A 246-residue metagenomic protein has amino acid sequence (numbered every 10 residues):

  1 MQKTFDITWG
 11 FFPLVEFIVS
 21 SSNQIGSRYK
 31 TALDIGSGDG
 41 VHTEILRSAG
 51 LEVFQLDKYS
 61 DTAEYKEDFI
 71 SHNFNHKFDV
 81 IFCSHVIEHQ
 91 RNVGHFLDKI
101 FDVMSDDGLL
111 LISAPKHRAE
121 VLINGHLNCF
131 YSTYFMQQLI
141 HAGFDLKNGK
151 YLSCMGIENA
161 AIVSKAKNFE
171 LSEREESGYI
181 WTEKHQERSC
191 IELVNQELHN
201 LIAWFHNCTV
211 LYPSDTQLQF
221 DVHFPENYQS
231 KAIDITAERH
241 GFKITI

Functional and structural regions predicted by a protein language model:
M1-H76, V80-F82, H95-L97, F101 (+5 more regions): Conserved N-terminal segment of class I S-adenosyl-L-methionine
S84-H89: Short catalytic micro-motifs in class I SAM-dependent methyltransferases
Q90-R91, M104-D106: Helix-to-beta-strand junctions that scaffold the AdoMet/dcAdoMet cofactor pocket in Class I SAM-dependent enzymes
R91-G94, P115: Active-site segment flanking the S-adenosylmethionine/decSAM binding pocket in AdoMet-dependent transferases
D107-P115: Conserved beta-strand signature within the Rossmann-like core of class I S-adenosyl-L-methionine
P115-E120, L152-S153: Short "lid" loop at the C-terminus of a central beta-strand within the Rossmann-like core of SAM-dependent
L122-L127: Short, solvent-exposed loop/turn segments at secondary-structure boundaries
F144-M155: Conserved S-adenosyl-L-methionine
